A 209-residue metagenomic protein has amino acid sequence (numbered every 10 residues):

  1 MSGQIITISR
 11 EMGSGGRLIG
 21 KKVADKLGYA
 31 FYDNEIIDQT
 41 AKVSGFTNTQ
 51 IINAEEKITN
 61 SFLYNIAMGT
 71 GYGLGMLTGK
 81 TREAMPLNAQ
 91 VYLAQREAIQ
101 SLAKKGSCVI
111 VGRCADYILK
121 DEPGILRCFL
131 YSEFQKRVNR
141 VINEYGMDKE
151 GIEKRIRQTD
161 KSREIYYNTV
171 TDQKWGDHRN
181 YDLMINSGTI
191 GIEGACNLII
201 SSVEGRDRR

Functional and structural regions predicted by a protein language model:
S2-E11, G106: Pre-Walker A (Motif I) flank of P-loop NTPase domains
I8-K21: Glycine-rich phosphate-binding P-loop
A30-A41: Short beta-strand-centered segment that lines the nucleotide-binding/catalytic pocket of NTP-utilizing
A41-S107: ATP-dependent small-molecule kinase phosphotransfer cores that center on conserved nucleotide phosphate-binding segments
N60-G71, D148-I192: Small-molecule kinase domains that catalyze NTP-dependent phosphoryl transfer to phosphate-bearing small molecules
L87, R96-Q100, T169-R209: NTP-dependent small-molecule kinase module
L102, A115-D121, R140: RNA pseudouridine synthases
D121-E144, D148-R157: Conserved phosphate-donor/acceptor-positioning beta-strand/loop module used by diverse small-molecule
